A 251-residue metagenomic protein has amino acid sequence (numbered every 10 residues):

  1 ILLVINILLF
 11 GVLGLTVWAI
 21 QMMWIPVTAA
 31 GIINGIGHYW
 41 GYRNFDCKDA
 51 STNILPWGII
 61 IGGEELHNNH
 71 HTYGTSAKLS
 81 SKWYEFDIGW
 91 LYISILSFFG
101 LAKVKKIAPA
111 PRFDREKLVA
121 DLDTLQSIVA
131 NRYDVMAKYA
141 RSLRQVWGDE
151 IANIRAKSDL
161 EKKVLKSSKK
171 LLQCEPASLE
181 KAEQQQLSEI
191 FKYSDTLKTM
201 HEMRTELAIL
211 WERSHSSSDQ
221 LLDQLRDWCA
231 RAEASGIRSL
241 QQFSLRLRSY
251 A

Functional and structural regions predicted by a protein language model:
I1-E64, Y84-C174: Hydrophobic transmembrane alpha-helical segments that form the core helix bundle of multi-pass membrane enzymes
G37-G41, Y73-K78: Interfacial helix-loop-helix junctions of multi-pass membrane proteins
D46, N53, Y73-S76, W228-C229: Short, local alpha-helical segments
H70: Pseudouridine synthase
L165-A251: Acidic/histidine-rich catalytic cores and adjacent linkers of DNA breakage/strand-transfer/modification proteins
